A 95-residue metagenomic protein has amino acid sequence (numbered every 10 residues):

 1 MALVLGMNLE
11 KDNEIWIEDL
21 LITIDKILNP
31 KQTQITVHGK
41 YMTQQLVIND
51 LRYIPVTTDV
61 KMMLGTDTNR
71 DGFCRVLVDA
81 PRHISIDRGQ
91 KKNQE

Functional and structural regions predicted by a protein language model:
M1-E95: Compact, glycine-rich, soluble single-domain proteins
